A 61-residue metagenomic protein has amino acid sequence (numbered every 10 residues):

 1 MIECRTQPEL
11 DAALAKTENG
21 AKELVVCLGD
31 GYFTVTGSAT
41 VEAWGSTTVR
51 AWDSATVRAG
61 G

Functional and structural regions predicted by a protein language model:
M1-S38: Extended, small-residue-rich solenoid/repeat segments and analogous flexible loops that form exposed scaffolds
L28-G61: A detector of tandem-repeat and repeat-rich interaction/domain scaffolds
